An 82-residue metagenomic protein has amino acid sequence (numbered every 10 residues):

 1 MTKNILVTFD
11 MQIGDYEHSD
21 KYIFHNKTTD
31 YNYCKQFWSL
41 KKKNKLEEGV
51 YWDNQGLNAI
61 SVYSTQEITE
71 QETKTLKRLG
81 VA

Functional and structural regions predicted by a protein language model:
M1, V7, K27-T28, S64 (+2 more regions): Intrinsically disordered/low-complexity terminal segments and short unstructured peptides
T2-D30: N-terminal acidic leader/helix
S39-A82: Short, mixed-charge low-complexity intrinsically disordered segments
